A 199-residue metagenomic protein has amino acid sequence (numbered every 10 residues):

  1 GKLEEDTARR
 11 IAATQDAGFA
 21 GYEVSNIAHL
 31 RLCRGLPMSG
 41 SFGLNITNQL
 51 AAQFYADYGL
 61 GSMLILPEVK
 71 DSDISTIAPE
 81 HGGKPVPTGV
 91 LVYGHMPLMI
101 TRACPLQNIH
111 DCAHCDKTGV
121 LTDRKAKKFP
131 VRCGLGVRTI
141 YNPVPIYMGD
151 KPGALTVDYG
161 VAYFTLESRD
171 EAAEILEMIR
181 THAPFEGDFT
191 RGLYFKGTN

Functional and structural regions predicted by a protein language model:
G1-F54, Y58-N199: Active-site pocket-lining/capping segments in soluble small-molecule metabolic enzymes
